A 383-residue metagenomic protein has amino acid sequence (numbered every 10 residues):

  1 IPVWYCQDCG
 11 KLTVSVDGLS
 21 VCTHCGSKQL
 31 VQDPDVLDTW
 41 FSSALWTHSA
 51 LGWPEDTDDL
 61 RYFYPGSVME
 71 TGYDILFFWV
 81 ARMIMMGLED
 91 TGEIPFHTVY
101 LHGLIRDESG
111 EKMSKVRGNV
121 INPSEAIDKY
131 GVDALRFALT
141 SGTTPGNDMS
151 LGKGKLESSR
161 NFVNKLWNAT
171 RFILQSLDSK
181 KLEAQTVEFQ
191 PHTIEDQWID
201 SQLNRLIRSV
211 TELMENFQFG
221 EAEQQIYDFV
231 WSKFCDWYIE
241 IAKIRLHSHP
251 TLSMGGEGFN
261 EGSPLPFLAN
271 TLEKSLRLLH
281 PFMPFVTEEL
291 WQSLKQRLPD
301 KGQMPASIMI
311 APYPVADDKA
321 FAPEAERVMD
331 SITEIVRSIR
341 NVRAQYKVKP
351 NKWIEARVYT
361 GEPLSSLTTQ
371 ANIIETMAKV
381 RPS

Functional and structural regions predicted by a protein language model:
I1-F41, L45, E89-V132, N147-H249 (+1 more regions): Feature 926 captures the class I aminoacyl-tRNA synthetase adenylation module centered on the KMSKS loop
A50-E55: Cytochrome P450 core scaffold surrounding the K-helix E-X-X-R motif and the conserved "meander" helix-loop region
P65-I75: The substrate-binding groove and active-site-proximal loops of carbohydrate-active enzymes, especially glycoside
L76, A126-D128, A134-T140: Aromatic-rich carbohydrate-recognition surfaces in CAZymes
F77, A81-D90, I226: Alpha-helical support elements that line or immediately flank enzyme active sites and cofactor-binding pockets
T140-S141, L206: A glycine-rich, basic-preceded beta-loop-alpha segment at the flavin cofactor/substrate interface of flavin-utilizing
M254-G258: Intrinsically disordered, glycine-rich low-complexity segments
